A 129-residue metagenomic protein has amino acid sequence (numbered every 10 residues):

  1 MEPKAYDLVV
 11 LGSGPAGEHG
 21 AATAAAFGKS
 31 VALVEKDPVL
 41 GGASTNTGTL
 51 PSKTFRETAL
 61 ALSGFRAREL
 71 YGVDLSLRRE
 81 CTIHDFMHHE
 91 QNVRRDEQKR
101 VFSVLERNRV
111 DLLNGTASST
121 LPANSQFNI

Functional and structural regions predicted by a protein language model:
E2-A16: Beta1/beta-strand and adjacent pyrophosphate-binding region of the FAD-binding site in flavoprotein oxidoreductases
P3-Y6, T23-K29, E35-I129: Glycine-rich flavin
L11, V34-E35: The conserved SAM/SAH-binding core of class I Rossmann-like methyltransferase domains, concentrating on the hydrophobic
G14-E18, V39-L40: Residue-level detector of alpha-helix initiation sites
